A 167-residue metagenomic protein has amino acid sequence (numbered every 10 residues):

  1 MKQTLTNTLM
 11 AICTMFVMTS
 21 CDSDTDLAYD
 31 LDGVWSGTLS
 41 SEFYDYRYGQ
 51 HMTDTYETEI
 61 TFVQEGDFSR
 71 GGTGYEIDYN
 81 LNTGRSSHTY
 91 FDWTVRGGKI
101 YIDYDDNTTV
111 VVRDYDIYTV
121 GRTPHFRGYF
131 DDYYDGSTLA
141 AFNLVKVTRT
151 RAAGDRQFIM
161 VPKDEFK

Functional and structural regions predicted by a protein language model:
M1-L9: Bacterial N-terminal signal peptides that target proteins for export
V17-S20: C-terminal motif of bacterial Sec signal peptides marking the signal peptidase cleavage site
D22-T38, P162-K167: N-terminal helix-cap/turn-to-beta initiation motif at the start of protein domains
Y29-S36, S40, S69-Y75, V95-I102 (+1 more regions): Short, hydrophobic/aromatic-rich segments at coil-to-beta transitions
D32-S69, I102-T108: Short, solvent-exposed loop/hinge segments that bridge or flank secondary-structure elements
E42-Q50, Y79-R85, Y134-T138: Short, cysteine-centered beta-strand-loop-beta hairpins and adjacent loop/turn segments enriched in charged/polar
Q50-K99: N-terminal glycine/threonine-rich, aromatic-flanked beta-hairpin/loop signature
R96-K167: Beta-sheet ligand-binding and adhesion/scaffold domains
